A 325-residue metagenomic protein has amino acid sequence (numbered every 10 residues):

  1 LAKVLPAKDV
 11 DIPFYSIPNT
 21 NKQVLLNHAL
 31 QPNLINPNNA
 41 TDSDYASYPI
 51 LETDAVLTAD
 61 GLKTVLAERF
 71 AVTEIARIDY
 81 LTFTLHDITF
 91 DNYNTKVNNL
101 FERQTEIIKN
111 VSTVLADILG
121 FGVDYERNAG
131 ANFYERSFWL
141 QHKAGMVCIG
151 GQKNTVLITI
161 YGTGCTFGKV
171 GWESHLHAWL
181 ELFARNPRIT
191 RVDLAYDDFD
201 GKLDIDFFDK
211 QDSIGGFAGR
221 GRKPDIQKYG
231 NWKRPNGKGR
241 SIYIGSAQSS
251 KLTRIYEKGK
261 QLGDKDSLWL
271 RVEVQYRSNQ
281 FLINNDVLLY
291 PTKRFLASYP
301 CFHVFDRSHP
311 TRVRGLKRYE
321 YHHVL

Functional and structural regions predicted by a protein language model:
L1-V324: Structured, helix-rich domain cores that form ligand/interaction pockets
